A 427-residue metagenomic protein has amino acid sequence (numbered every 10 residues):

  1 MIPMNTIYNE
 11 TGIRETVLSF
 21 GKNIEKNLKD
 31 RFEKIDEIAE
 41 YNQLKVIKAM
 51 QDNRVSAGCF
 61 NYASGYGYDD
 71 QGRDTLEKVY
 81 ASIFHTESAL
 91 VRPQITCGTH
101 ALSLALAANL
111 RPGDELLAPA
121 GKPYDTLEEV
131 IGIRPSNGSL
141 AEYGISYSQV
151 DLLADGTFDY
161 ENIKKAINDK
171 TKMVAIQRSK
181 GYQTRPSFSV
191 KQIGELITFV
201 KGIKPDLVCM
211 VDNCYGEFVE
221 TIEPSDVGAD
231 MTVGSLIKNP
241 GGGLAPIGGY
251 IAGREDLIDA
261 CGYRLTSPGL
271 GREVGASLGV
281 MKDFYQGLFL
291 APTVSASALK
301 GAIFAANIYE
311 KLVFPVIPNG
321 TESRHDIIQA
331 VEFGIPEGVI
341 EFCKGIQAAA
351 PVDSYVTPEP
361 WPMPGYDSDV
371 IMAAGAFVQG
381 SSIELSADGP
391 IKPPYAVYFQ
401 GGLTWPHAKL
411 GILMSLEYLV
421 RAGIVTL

Functional and structural regions predicted by a protein language model:
I7-K29, D36, V46-C59, G67-D70 (+6 more regions): Conserved PLP-enzyme active-site core in the AAT-like
Y62: Aromatic- and Gly/Pro-rich donor/ligand-binding loops that form nucleotide- or phosphate-bearing donor binding pockets
I83-T86: Flexible linker/loop signature enriched in Pro/Ser/Thr and Pro/Gly
E310-L427: Conserved C-terminal alpha-helix-loop-beta "cap" of PLP-dependent enzymes that closes/shapes the active-site mouth
